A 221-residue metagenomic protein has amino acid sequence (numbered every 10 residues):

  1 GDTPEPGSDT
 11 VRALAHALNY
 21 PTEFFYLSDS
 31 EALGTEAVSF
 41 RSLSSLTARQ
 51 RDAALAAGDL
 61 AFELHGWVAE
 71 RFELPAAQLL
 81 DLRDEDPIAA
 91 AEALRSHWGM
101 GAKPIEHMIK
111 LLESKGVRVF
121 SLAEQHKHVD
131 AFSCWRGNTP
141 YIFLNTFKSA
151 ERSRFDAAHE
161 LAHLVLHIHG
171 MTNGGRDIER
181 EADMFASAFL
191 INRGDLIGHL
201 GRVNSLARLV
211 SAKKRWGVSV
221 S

Functional and structural regions predicted by a protein language model:
G1-S221: Short juxta-domain linker segments that transition from a proline/glycine-rich, charged coil into a short amphipathic
